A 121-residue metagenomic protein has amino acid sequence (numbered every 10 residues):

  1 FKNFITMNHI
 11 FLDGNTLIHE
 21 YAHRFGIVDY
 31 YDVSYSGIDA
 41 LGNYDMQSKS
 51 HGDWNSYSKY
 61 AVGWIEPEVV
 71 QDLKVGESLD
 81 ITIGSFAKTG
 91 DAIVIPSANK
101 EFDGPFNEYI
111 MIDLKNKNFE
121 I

Functional and structural regions predicted by a protein language model:
F1-I121: Extracellular hydrolytic enzyme modules, especially secreted metalloproteases of the metzincin/thermolysin-like class
